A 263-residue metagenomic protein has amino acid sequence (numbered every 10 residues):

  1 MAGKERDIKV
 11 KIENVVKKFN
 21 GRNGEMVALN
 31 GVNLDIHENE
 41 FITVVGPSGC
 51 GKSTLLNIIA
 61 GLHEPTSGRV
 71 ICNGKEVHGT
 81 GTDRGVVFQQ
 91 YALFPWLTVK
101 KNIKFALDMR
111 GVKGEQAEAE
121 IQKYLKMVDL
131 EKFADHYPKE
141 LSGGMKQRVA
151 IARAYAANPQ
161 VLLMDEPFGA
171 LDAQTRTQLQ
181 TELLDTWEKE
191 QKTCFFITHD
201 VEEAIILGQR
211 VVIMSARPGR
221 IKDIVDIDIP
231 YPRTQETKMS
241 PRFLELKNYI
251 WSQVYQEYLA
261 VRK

Functional and structural regions predicted by a protein language model:
V45-P47: The feature captures the beta-strand-to-loop junction immediately N-terminal to the Walker
A60: Helix-to-loop junction immediately C-terminal to a conserved catalytic motif
G68-G79: Conserved ABC transporter NBD signature motif
L97-K104: Short coil-to-helix segment of the ABC ATPase nucleotide-binding domain corresponding to the Q-loop/switch region
K104, D108, K113-F133, D185: Conserved ABC ATPase "signature" region
H136-K139, A157: Conserved signature/switch motifs of ABC ATPase nucleotide-binding domains
I151: Hydrophobic anchor residue at the start of the ABC signature
L162-D165: Catalytic Walker B motif of ABC-type/P-loop ATPase nucleotide-binding domains
